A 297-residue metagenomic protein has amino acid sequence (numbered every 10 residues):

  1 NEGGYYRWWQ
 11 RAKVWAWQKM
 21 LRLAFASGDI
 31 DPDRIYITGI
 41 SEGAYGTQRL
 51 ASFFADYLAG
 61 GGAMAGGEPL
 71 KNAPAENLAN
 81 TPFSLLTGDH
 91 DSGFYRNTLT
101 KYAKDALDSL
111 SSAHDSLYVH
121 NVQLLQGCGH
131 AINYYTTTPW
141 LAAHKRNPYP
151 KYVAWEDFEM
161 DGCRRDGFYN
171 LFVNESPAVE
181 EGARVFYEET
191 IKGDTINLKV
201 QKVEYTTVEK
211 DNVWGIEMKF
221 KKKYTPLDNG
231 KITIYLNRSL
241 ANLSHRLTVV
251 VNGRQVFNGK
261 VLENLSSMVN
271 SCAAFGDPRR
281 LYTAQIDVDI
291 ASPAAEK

Functional and structural regions predicted by a protein language model:
N1-G3: Conserved alpha/beta-hydrolase
Y5-W9, T206-E209: Short, solvent-exposed loop/turn elements at domain surfaces
Y6-S41, S52-Y57: Gly/Ser-rich "nucleophile elbow"/oxyanion-hole loop immediately N-terminal to the catalytic nucleophile in hydrolases
R22-D29, S52-A55, D108-S112, A142-Y149: Sec-exported extracytoplasmic/periplasmic mature domains
D31, A79-N80, K192: Residue-level preference for short coil/turn positions at secondary-structure junctions
G46-L50: Hydrolases whose catalytic domains are alpha/beta-hydrolase-1, hotdog thioesterase, or metallo-beta-lactamase-like
G60-A142: The feature captures the conserved acid-bearing segment of alpha/beta-hydrolase catalytic domains
S109-K297: Alpha/beta-hydrolase-fold serine-hydrolase catalytic core, especially in secreted/extracellular enzymes
